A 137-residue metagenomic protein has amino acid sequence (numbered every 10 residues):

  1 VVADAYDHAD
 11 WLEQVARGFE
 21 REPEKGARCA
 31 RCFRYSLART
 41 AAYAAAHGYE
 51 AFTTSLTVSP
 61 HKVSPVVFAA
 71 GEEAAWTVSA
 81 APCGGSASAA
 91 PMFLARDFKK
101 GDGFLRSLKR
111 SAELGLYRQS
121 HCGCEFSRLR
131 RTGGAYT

Functional and structural regions predicted by a protein language model:
V1-T137: Nucleotide-activated chemistry modules centered on ATP-dependent adenylation/adenylyltransferase
